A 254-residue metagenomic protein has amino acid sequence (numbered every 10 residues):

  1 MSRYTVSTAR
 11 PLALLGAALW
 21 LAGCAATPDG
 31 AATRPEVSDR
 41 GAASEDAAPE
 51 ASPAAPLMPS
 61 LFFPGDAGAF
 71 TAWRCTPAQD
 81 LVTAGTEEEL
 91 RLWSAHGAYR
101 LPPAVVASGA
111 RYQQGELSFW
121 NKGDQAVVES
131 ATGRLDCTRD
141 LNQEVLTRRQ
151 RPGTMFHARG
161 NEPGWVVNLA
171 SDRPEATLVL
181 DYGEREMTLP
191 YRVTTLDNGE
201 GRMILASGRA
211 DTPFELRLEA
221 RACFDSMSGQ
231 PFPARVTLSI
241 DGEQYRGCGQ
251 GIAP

Functional and structural regions predicted by a protein language model:
S2-A13: Bacterial N-terminal signal peptides that target proteins for export
W20-G23: C-terminal motif of bacterial Sec signal peptides marking the signal peptidase cleavage site
T27-P254: Cysteine-centric segments in proteins
